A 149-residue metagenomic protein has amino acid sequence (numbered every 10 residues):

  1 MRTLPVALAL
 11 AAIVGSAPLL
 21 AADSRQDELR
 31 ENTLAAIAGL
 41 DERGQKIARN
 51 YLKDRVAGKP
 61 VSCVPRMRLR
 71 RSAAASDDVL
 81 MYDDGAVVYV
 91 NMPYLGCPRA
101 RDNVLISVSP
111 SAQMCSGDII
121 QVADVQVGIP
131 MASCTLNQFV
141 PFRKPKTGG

Functional and structural regions predicted by a protein language model:
M1-L4: Positively charged n-region of N-terminal signal peptides that target proteins for export
A7-S16: Bacterial N-terminal signal peptides
L8, S76, R143: Residues that line or immediately flank small-molecule/substrate-binding pockets and catalytic motifs
A21-V87, G148: N-terminal secretory signal peptides
G58, N91-M92, P110, I129: Disulfide-bonded cysteine motifs in exported proteins
V88-G96: A short macromolecule-binding patch
C97-G149: Helix-rich interaction surfaces within compact, conserved domain-sized segments that mediate assembly or partner
